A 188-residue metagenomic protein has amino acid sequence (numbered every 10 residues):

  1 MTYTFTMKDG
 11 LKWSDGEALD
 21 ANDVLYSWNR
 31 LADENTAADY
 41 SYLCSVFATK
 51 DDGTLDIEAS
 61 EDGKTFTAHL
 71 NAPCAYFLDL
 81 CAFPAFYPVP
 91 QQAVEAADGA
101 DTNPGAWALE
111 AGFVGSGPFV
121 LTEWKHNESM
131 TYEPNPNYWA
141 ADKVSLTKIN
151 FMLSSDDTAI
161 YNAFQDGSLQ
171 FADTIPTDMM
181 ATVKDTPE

Functional and structural regions predicted by a protein language model:
M1-A38, T67, A163-D166: Aromatic- and charge-enriched surface segment that lines or borders ligand/interaction sites
T2, D52, G63, V114-S116 (+2 more regions): Extracytoplasmic
Y3-F5, F66, M130-T131, N150-L153 (+1 more regions): Structural recognition of the beta-strand scaffold that forms the well-ordered cores of secreted hydrolase catalytic
T4-T6, L25, S41-A96: Surface-exposed binding/hinge segments that line and control ligand-binding clefts or catalytic entry sites
K8-G10, V24, N29, D62-G63 (+6 more regions): Solvent-exposed coil/turn segments that connect beta secondary-structure elements in extracytoplasmic/periplasmic
G16, A68, F119, Y132 (+3 more regions): Residue-level signal for nonpolar/aromatic packing positions in well-ordered secondary structure
A82-K143: Gly/Pro-rich hinge or "lid" segments in bacterial periplasmic/extracellular proteins
P136-T182: Ligand-site clamp/hinge motif
